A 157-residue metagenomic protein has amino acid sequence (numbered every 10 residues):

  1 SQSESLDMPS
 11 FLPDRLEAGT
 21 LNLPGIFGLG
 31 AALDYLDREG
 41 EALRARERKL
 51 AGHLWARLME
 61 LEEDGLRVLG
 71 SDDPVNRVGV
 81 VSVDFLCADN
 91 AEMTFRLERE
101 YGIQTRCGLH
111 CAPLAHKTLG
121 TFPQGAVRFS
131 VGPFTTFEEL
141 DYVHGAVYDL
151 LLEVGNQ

Functional and structural regions predicted by a protein language model:
S1-Q157: Pyridoxal 5′-phosphate
